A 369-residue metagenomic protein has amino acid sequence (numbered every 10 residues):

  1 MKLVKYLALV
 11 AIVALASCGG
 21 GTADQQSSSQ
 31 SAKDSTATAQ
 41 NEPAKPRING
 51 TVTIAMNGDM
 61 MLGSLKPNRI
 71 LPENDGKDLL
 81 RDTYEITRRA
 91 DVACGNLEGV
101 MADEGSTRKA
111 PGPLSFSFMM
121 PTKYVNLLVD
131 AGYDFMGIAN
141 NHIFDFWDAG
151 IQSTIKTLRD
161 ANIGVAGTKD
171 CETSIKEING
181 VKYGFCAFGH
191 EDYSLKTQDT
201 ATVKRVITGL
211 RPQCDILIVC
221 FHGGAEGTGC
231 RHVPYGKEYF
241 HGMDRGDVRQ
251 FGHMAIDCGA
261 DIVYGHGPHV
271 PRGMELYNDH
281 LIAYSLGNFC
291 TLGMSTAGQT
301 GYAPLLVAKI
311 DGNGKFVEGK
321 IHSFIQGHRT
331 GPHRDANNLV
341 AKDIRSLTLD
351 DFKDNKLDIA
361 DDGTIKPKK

Functional and structural regions predicted by a protein language model:
K2-L9: Sec-dependent signal peptide recognition, specifically the positively charged N-region followed immediately by
A14-S17: C-terminal motif of bacterial Sec signal peptides marking the signal peptidase cleavage site
G19-K369: Acidic, metal/ion-coordinating pockets
